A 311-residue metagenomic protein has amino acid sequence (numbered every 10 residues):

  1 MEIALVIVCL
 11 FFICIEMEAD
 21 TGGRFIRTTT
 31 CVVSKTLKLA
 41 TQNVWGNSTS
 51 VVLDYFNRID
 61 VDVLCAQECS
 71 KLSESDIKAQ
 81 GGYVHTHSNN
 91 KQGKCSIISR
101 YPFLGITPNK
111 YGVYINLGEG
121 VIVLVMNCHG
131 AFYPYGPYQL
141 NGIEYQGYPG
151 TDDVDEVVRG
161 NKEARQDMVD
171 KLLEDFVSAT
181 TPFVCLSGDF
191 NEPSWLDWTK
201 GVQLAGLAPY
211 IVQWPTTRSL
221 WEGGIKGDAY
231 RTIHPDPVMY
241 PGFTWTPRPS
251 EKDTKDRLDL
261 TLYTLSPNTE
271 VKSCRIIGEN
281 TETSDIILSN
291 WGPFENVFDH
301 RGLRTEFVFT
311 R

Functional and structural regions predicted by a protein language model:
E2-Q80, N90, I122-V123, D256 (+2 more regions): N-terminal, active-site-proximal structural segment of metallo-dependent hydrolase catalytic domains
G22, T107-K110, N116, D175-C185 (+1 more regions): Metal-dependent phosphoester-hydrolase catalytic domains
L39-V44, V52-E74, V125-C128, V158-G201 (+4 more regions): Active-site beta-strand/loop signature of hydrolases that rely on acidic residues for catalysis
G46-S48, S70-S75, N109, Y133-G136 (+2 more regions): Active-site environment of divalent metal-dependent phosphoester hydrolases
T49-V52, G81-V84, P108-Y111, D170 (+2 more regions): N-terminal post-signal-peptidase region of extra-cytosolic proteins
S50-Y55, C69-H85, K94-S96, L196-A205 (+1 more regions): Metal-dependent catalytic neighborhoods of phosphoester/phosphodiester hydrolases
V63-E144, I276: Structured beta-strand-rich core segments of catalytic domains in phosphoester-bond hydrolases
G136-K162, G201: A solvent-exposed, charged loop/short amphipathic helix patch at secondary-structure junctions
